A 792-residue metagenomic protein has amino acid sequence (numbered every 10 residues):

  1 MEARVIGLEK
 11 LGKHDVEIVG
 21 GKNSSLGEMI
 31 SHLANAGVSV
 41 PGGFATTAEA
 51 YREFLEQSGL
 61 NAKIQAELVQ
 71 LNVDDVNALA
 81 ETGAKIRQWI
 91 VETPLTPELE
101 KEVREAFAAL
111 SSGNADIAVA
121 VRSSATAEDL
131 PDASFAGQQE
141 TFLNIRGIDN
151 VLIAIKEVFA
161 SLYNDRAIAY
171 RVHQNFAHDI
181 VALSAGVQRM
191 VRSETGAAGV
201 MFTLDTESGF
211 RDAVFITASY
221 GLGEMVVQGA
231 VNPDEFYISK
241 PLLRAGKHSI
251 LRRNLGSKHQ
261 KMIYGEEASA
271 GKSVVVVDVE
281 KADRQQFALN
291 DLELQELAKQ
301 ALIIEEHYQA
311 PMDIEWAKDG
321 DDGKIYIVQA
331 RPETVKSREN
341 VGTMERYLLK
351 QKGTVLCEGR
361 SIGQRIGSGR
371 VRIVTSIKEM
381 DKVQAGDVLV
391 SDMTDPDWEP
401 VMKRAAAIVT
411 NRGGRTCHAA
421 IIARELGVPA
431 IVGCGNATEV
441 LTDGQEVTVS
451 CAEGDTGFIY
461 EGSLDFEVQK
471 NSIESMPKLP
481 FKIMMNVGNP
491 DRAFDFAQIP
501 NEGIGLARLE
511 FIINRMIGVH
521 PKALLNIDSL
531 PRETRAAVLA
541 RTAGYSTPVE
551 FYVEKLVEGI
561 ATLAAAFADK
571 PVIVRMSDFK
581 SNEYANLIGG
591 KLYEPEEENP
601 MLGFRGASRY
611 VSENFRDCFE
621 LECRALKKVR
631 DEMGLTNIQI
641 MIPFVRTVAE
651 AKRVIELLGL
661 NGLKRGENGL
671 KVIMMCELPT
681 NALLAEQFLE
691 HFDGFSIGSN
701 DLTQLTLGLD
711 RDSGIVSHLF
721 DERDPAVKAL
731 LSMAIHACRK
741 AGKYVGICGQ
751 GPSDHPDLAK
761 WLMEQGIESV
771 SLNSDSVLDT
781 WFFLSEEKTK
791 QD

Functional and structural regions predicted by a protein language model:
M1-G186, T195, R284-L292, K299 (+11 more regions): N-terminal beta-alpha lobe that positions the nucleotide/phosphoryl donor in ATP/NTP-coupled carboxylate activation
K13-D15, T46-Y51, R87-V91, N175-F176 (+4 more regions): Conserved short loop/turn motifs at secondary-structure junctions
N61, D321, P332-S337, G342 (+4 more regions): Acidic, glycine-rich flexible loop/linker segments
F107, N114-A120, A125-F135, Q139-L143 (+5 more regions): Conserved alpha/beta-domain cores
F135-A169, S193-E267, V328-R360, R404-N411 (+5 more regions): Extended active-site and interfacial segments that coordinate phosphate-rich ligands in large catalytic machineries
G137, Q309-T334: Conserved metal-phosphate-binding beta-hairpin within the catalytic cores of diverse ATP-dependent phosphoryl-transfer
A213-D313, K318-D319, R360-S368, A385 (+7 more regions): Conserved catalytic alpha/beta cores of large enzymes that bind or transform nucleotide phosphates and polynucleotides
